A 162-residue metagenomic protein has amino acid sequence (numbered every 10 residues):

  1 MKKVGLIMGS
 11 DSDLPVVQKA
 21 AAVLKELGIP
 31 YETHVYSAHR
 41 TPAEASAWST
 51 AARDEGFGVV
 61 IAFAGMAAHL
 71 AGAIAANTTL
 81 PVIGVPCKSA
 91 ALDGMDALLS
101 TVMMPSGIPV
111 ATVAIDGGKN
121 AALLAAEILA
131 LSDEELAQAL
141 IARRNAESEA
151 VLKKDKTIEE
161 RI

Functional and structural regions predicted by a protein language model:
K2-R40: Glycine-rich phosphate/diphosphate-binding loop of Rossmann-like nucleotide-binding domains
D13-V17, P42-A43, A64-A73, L92-M95 (+1 more regions): Short glycine/serine/threonine-rich phosphate/pyrophosphate-binding segments that cradle anionic phosphate groups
A21, S46-S49, A76, D93-P105: Active-site-proximal loop->helix
T33-D54: N-terminal beta-loop-helix "entrance" segment that forms/cooperates in small-molecule cofactor or anionic ligand
W48-P86: Glycine-rich phosphate-binding loop
A91-Q138: Short, glycine-/small-residue-rich phosphate/pyrophosphate-handling segment
L129-I162: Glycine-rich phosphate/pyrophosphate-binding loop and the adjoining helix
